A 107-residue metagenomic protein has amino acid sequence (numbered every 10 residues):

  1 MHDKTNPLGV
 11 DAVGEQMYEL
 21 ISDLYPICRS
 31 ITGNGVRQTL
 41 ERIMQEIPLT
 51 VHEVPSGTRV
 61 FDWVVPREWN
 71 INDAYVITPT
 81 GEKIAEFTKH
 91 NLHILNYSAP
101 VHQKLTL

Functional and structural regions predicted by a protein language model:
M1-L107: N-terminal hydrophobic/helix-forming segments and targeting peptides
